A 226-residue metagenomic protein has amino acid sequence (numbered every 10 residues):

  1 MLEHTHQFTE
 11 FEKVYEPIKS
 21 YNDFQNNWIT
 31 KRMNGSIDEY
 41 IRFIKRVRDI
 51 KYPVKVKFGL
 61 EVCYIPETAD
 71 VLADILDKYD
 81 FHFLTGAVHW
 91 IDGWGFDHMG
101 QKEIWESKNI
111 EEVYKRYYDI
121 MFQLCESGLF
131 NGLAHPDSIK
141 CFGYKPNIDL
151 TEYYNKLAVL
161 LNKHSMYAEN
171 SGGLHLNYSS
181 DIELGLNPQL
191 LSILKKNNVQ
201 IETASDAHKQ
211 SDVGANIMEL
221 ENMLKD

Functional and structural regions predicted by a protein language model:
M1-L2, V56-L60, L84-G86, G132-A134 (+2 more regions): Hydrophobic faces of well-ordered beta-strands that scaffold small-molecule active sites in alpha/beta enzyme cores
M1-P66, F142, I148, K156 (+2 more regions): An N-terminally biased module of ancient metal coordination in phosphate/nucleic-acid-related enzymes
H4-T5, H89, S138, G173: Flexible loop residues that form catalytic and substrate-binding hotspots at small-molecule/glycan-binding clefts
F11-E12, S107, Q123, K140-C141 (+1 more regions): Charged catalytic cores and adjacent phosphate/nucleic-acid-binding surfaces used for phosphate/nucleic-acid chemistry
I41-P53, A73-H82, Q123-L129, K156-S165 (+1 more regions): Acidic (Asp/Glu)-rich catalytic clusters
K51, K55-K102: Hydrophobic alpha-helical segments and helix pairs
V56-D70, E106-D119, K140-E152, D181: Active-site glycine- and acidic-residue-rich loops that bind and position anionic ligands or nucleotide-like cofactors
W90-G132: Active-site-proximal loop/helix segment associated with metal-binding centers of metalloenzymes
